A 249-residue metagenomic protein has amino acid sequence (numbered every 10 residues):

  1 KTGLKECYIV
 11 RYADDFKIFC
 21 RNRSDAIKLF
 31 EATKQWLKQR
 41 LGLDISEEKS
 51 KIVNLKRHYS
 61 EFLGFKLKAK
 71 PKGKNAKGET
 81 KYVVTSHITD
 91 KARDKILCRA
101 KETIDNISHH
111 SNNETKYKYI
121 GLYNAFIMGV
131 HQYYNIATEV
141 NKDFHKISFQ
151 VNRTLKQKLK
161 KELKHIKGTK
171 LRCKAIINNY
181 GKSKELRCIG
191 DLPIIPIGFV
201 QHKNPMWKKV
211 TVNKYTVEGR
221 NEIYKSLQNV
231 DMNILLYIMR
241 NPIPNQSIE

Functional and structural regions predicted by a protein language model:
K1-E249: Non-catalytic terminal/accessory segments
